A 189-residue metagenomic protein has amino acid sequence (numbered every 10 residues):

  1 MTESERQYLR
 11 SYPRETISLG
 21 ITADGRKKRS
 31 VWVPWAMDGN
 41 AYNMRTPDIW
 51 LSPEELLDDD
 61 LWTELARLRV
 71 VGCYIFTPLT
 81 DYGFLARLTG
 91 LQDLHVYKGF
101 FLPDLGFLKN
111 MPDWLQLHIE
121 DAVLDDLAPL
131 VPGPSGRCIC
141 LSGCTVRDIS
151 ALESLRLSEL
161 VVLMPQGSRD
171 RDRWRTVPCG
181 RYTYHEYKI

Functional and structural regions predicted by a protein language model:
E3, Q7-F84, G90-P103, F107-I189: Concave beta-strand-loop units of leucine-rich repeat
